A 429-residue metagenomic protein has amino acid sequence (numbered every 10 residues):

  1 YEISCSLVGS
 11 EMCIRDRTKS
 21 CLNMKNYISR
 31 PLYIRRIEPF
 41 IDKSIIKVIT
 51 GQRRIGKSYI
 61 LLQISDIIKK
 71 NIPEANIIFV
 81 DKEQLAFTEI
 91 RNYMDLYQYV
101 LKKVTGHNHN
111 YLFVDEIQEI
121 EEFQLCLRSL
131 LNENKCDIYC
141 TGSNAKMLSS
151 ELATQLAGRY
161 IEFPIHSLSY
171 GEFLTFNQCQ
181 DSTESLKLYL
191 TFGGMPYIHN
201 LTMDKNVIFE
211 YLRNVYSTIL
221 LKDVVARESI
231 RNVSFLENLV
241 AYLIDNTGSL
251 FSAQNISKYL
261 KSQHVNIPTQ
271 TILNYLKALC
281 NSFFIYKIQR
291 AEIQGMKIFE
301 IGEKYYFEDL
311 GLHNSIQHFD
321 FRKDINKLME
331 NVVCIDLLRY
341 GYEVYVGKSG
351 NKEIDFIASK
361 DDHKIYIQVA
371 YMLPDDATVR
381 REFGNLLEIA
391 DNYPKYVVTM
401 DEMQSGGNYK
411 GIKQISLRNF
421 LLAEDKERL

Functional and structural regions predicted by a protein language model:
Y1-D16: Single conserved hydrophobic/aromatic residue that forms the stacking wall/gate of nucleotide- or nucleobase-binding
R17-K19, S143-A145, S150-L250, F283-Y286: Interdomain motor-coupling "hinge/lid" segment immediately C-terminal to the ATP-binding subdomain of NTP-driven enzymes
I28-D42: Pre-Walker A adenine-sensing motif
I49: Hydrophobic anchor at the beta1->P-loop junction of P-loop NTPases
S58: Walker A/P-loop
I78-N108: Short glycine-rich substrate-engagement loop in P-loop NTPases that contacts/grips substrate
M203-K364: Accessory nucleic acid-recognition modules appended to NTPase machines
